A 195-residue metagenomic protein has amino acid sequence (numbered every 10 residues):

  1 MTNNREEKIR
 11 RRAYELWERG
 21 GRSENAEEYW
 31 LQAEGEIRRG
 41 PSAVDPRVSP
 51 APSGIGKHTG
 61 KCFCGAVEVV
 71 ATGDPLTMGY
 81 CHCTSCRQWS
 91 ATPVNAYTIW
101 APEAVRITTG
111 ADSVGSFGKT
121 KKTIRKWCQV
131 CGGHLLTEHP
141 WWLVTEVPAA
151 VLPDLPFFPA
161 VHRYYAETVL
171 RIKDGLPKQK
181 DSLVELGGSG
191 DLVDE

Functional and structural regions predicted by a protein language model:
M1-P50: Intrinsically disordered, low-complexity, basic-enriched segments
G35-E195: A short Gly-Trp-Pro
